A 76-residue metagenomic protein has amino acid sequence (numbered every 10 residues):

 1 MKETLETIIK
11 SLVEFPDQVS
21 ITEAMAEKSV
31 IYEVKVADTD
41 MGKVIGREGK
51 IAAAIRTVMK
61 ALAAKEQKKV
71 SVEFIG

Functional and structural regions predicted by a protein language model:
M1-K43, A53-G76: RNA-contacting regions in translation and RNA-metabolism proteins, encompassing KH/S1 modules where present
